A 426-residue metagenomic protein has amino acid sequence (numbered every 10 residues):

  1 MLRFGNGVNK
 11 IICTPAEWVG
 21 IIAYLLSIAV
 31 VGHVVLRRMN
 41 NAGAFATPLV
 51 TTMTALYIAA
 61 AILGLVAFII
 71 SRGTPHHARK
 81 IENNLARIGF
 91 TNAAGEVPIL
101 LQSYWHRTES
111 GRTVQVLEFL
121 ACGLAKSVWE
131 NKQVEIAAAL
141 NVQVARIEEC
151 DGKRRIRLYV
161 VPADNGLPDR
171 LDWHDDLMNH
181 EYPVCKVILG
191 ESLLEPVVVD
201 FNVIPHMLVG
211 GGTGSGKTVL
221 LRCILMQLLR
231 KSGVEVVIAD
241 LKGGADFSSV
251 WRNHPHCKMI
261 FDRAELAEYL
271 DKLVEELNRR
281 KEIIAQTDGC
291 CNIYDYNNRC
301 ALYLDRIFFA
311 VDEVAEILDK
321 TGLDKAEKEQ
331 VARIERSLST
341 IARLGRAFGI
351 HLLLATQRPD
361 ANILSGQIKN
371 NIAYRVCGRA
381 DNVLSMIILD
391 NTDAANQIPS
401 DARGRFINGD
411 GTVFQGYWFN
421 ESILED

Functional and structural regions predicted by a protein language model:
M1-G73, D175-D288, L304-N382, L389-D390 (+2 more regions): P-loop NTPase catalytic phosphate-binding loop
N6-V8, G95, G111, G411: Intrinsic-disorder/low-complexity loop/linker signature
A61-I188, L194-E195, P359: N-terminal "pre-motor" subdomain/linker immediately upstream of P-loop NTPase catalytic cores
N84-I88, E276, I388, Y417: Residues that form generic nucleotide/phosphate-binding pockets
L100-R107, V144, E191, T213 (+5 more regions): Generic preference for hydrophobic/aromatic residues in regular secondary structure cores
I147, R154-R155, I284, C291 (+1 more regions): Residue-level signal for alpha-helical context at structural boundaries
R154-R157, D164-H174, D381-D426: Conserved P-loop NTPase
I293-A301: Conserved alpha-helical scaffold flanking the Walker A/P-loop in AAA+ ATPase domains
